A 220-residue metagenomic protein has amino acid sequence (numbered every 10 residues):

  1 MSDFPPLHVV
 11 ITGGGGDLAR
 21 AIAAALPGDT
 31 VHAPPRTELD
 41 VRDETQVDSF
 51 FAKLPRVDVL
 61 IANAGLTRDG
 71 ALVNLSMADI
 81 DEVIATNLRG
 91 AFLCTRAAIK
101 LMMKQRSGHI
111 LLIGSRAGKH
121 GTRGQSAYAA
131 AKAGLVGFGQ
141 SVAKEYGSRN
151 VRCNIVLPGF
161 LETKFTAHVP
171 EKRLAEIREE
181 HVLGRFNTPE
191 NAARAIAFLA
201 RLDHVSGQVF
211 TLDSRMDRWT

Functional and structural regions predicted by a protein language model:
A71-L72, D79-I84, T166, I177: Substrate-binding pocket helix/loop in short-chain dehydrogenase/reductase
F92, R185-L212: C-terminal substrate-recognition "lid" of short-chain dehydrogenase/reductases
T95, A131, G139: Active-site helix of classical SDR
K100, K144-S148: Alpha-helical segment proximal to the catalytic Tyr-Lys
S115: Residue(s) in the substrate-gating loop at a strand-loop-helix junction that position the organic substrate next
H120, S206-T220: Short C-terminal tail/terminal secondary-structure segment of NAD(P)H-dependent dehydrogenase/reductase domains
G147, R152, V205-G207: Short, small/polar-rich loop/turn modules that mediate ligand/substrate recognition or access, typified
